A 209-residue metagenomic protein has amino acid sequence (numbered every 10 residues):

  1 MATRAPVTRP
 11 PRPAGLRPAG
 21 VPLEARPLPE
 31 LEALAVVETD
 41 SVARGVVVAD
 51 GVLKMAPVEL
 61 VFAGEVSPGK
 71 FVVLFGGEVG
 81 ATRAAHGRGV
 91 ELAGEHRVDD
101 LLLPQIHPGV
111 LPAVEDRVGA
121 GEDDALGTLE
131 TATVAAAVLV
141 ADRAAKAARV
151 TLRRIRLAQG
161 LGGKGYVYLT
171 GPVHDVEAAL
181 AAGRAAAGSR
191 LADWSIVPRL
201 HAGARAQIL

Functional and structural regions predicted by a protein language model:
A2-S41, V61-K70, V98-T133, V138 (+2 more regions): A structural signal for small-residue-enriched, beta-sheet-centric alpha/beta enzyme cores and oligomeric scaffold folds
V37-V58: N-terminal structural module
V47-D50, K54, G87, D142 (+2 more regions): Solvent-exposed alpha-helical segments within well-ordered globular domains of core cellular machineries
G51, E65, G76, A85-H86 (+1 more regions): Polybasic, low-complexity intrinsically disordered tails and interdomain linkers
M55, L92-E95, A147: Conserved, well-folded catalytic cores of nucleic-acid-processing and energy-transducing macromolecular machines
L74-G80: Glycine-rich loop at the start of a catalytic domain that most often binds anionic cofactors/ligands
A81-G94, D175-A182: Charge-rich, low-aromatic oligomerization/scaffolding segments with amphipathic character
